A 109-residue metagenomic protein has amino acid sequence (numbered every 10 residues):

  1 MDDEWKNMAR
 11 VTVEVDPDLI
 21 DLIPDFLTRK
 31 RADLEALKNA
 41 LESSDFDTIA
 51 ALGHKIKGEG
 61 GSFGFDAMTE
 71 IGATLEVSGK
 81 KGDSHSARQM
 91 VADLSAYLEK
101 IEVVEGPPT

Functional and structural regions predicted by a protein language model:
M1-T109: Two-component system phosphorelay core
